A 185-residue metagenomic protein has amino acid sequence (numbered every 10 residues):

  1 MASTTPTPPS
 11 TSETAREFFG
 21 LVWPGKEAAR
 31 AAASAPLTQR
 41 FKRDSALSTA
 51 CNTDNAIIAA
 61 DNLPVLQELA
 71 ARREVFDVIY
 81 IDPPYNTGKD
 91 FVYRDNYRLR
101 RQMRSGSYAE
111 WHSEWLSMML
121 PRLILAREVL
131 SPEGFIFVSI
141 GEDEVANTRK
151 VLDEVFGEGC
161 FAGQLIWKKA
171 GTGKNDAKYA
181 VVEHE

Functional and structural regions predicted by a protein language model:
M1-I81, Y85-P121, L125: DnaQ-like (DEDDh/DEDDy) 3′-5′ exonuclease domain used for proofreading and 3′-end trimming on nucleic acids
S48-T49, E128, K178-V181: A general structural signal for short secondary-structure junctions and capping/turn motifs
D54-A56, G163, E185: A generic secondary-structure signal marking the coil-to-beta-strand transition
R73-V75, Y93-L99, V151-G157, Y179-E183: Short secondary-structure boundary/capping segments
P84-G88, E142-V145, K169-T172: Conserved nucleotide-binding/hydrolysis micro-motifs of P-loop NTPases
G88-N96, T148-K150, Q164, D176: Short, solvent-exposed loop/turn and secondary-structure capping segments
E110-I166: Conserved Class I SAM-dependent methyltransferase catalytic core
A170-G171, A177-E185: Polar, glycine-rich mid-to-C-terminal structural blocks that act as macromolecule-binding/assembly scaffolds
